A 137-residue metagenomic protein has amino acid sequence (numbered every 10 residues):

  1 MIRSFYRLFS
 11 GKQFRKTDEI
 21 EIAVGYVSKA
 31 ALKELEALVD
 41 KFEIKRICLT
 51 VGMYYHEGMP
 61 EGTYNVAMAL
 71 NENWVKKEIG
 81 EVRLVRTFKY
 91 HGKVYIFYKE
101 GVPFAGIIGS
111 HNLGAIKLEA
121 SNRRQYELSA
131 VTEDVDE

Functional and structural regions predicted by a protein language model:
M1-E137: PLD/PLD-like phosphodiesterase catalytic module centered on the HKD motif
